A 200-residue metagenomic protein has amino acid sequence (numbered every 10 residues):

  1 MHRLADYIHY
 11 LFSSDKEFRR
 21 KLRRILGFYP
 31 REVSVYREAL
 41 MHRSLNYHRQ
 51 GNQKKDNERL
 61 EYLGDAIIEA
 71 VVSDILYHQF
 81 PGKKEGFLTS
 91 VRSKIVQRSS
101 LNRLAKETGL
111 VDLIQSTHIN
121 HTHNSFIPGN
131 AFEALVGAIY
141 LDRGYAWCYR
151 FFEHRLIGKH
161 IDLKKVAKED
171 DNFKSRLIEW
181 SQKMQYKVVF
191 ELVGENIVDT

Functional and structural regions predicted by a protein language model:
M1-T200: Double-stranded RNA-binding/processing signature
